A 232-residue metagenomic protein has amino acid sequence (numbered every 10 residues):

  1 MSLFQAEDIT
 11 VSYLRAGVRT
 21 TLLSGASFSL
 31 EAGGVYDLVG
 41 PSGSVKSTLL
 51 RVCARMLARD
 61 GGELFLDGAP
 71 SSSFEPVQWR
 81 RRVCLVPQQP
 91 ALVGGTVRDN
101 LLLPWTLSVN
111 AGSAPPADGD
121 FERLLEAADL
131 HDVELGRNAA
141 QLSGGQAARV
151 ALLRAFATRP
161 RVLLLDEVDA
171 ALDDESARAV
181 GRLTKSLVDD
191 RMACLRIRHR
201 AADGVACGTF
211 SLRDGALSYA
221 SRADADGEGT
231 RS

Functional and structural regions predicted by a protein language model:
V39-P41: The feature captures the beta-strand-to-loop junction immediately N-terminal to the Walker
A54: Helix-to-loop junction immediately C-terminal to a conserved catalytic motif
P70-C84: ABC ATPase NBD coupling module
Q89-D99, L103, V109-G112: Conserved catalytic motifs of ABC-family nucleotide-binding domains
P115-E134: Conserved ABC ATPase "signature" region
N138, E167-V168: Walker B catalytic motif
N138-L142, Q146: Conserved ABC ATPase signature
